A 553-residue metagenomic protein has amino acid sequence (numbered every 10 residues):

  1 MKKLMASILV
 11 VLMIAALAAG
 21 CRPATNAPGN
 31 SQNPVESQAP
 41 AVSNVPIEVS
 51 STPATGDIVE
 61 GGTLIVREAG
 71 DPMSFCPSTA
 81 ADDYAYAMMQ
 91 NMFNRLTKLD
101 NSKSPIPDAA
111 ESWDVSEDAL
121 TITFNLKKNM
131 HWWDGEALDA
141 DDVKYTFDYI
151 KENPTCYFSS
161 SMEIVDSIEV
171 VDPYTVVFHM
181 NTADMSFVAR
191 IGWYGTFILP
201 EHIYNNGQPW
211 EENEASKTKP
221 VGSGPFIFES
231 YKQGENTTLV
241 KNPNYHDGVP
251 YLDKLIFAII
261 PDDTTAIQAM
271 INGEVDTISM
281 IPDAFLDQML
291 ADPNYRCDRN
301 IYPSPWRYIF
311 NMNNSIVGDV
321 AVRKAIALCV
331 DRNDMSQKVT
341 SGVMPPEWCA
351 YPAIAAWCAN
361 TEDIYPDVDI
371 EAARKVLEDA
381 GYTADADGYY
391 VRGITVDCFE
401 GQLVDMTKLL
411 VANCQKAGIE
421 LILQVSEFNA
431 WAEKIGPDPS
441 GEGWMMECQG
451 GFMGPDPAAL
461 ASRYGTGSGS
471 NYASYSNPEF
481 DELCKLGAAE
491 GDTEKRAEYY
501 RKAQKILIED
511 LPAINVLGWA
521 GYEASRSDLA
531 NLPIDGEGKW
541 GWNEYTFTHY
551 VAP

Functional and structural regions predicted by a protein language model:
R67-E117, D148, V221-G222: N-terminal lobe/hinge region of extracytoplasmic solute-binding protein
D100, K127, V240-Y245, Y302-A325 (+3 more regions): A bilobed periplasmic-binding-protein/Venus flytrap-type ligand-binding module shared by bacterial periplasmic
D100-S104, W193-P250, K254, E371 (+1 more regions): Gly/Pro-rich hinge or "lid" segments in bacterial periplasmic/extracellular proteins
E111-T155, V171, V177, A269 (+1 more regions): Aromatic- and charge-enriched surface segment that lines or borders ligand/interaction sites
D114, D118, S160-N205: Surface-exposed binding/hinge segments that line and control ligand-binding clefts or catalytic entry sites
E214, N242-Q288, V411, E420-I422 (+1 more regions): Ligand-site clamp/hinge motif
F226, P345-A380, C398-M406: Structural transition elements
K232, N236, W306, C329-A359 (+2 more regions): Detector for C-terminal structural segments
